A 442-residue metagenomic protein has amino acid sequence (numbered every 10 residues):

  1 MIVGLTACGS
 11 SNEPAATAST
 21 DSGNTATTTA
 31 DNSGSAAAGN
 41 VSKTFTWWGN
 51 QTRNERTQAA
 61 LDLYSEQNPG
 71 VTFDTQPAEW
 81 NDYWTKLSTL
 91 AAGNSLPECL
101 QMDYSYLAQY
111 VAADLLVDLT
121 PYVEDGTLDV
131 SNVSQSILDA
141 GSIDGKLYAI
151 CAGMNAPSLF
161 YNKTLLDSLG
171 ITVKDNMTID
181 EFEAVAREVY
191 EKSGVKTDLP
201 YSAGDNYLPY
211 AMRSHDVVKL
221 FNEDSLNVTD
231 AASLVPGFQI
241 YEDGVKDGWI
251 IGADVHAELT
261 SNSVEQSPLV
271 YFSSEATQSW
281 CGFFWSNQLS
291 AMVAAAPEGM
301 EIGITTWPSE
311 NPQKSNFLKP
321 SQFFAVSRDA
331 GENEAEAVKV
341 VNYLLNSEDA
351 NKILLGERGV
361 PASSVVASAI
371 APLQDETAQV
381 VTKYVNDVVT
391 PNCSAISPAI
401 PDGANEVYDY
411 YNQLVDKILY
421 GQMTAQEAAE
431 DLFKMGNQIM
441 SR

Functional and structural regions predicted by a protein language model:
N32, A36, Y104-A156, D180 (+2 more regions): Hinge/lid segment of periplasmic solute-binding proteins
N32, K146-A152, P157, E183-Q239 (+1 more regions): Extracytoplasmic/periplasmic solute-binding protein
A37, T120-V133, D175, D198 (+7 more regions): Short, solvent-exposed loop/beta-turn-alpha elements that line the ligand-binding surface or hinge of extracytoplasmic
L63-V133, S168-G170, V270-C281, A294-A296 (+1 more regions): Extracytoplasmic "Venus flytrap"/periplasmic binding protein-like
T89, P97-E98, L128-L165, K196-L199 (+3 more regions): A structural signal for short loop-to-beta-strand junctions that line the ligand-binding cleft of periplasmic/secreted
E124, S290, Q322-N405, S441-R442: Mature extracytoplasmic/periplasmic domains
C151, L318, A367, V380-G436: C-terminal capping/gating helix-and-loop segments adjacent to ligand/active sites or protein-protein/ligand interfaces
V218-W307, D329, A335, A428: Extracytoplasmic ligand-binding clamshell segments of periplasmic binding protein
